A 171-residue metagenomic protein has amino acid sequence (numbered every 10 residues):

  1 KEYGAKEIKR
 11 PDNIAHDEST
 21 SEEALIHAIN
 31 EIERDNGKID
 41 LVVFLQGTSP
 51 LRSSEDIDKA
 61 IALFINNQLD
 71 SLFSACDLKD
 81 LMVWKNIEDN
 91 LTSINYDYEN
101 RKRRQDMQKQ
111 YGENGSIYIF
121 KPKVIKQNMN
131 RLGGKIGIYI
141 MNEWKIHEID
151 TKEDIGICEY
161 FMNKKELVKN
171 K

Functional and structural regions predicted by a protein language model:
K1-K38: Conserved N-terminal catalytic core of the sugar/cofactor nucleotidyltransferase
E2, E18-E23, L41, G47-I136 (+1 more regions): Conserved core of the sugar-phosphate nucleotidyltransferase
I26-I29, E33, I61, I65 (+1 more regions): A structural alpha-helix within SAM-dependent methyltransferase catalytic domains
N30-D35, N66, Q127, R131 (+1 more regions): Secondary-structure boundary motif
Q46, I119, E148-K152: Alpha-helical architecture
I138-I140, K145-K171: Hydrophobic helical membrane-anchoring modules
